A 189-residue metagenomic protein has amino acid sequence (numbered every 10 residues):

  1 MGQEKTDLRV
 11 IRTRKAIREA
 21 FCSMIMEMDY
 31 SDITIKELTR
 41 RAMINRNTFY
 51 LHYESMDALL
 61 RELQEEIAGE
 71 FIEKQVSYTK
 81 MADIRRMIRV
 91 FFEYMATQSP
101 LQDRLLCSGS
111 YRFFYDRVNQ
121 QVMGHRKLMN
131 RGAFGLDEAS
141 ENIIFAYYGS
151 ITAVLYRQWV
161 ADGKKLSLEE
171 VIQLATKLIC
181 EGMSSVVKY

Functional and structural regions predicted by a protein language model:
M1-M28, D32-Y189: Alpha-helical bundle regulatory/interaction domains
